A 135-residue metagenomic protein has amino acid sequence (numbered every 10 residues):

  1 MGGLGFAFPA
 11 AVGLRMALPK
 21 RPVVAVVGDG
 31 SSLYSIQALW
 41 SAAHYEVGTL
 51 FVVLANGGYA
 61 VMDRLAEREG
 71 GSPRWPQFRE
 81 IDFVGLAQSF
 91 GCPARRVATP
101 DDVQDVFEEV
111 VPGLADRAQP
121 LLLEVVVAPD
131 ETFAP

Functional and structural regions predicted by a protein language model:
M1-P135: Thiamine diphosphate
